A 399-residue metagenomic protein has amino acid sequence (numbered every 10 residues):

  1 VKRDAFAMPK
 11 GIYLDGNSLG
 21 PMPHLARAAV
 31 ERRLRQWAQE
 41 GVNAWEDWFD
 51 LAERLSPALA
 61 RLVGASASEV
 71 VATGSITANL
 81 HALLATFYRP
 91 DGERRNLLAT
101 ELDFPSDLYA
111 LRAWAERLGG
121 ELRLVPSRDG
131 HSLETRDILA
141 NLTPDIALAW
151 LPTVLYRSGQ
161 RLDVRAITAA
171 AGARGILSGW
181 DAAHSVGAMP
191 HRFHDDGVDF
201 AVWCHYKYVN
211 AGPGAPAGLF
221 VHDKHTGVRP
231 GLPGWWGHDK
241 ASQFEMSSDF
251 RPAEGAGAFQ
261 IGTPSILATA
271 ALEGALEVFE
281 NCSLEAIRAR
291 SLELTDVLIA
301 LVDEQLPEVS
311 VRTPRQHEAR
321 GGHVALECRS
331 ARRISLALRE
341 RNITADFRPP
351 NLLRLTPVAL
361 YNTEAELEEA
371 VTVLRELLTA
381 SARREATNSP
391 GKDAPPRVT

Functional and structural regions predicted by a protein language model:
V1-T399: Pyridoxal 5′-phosphate
